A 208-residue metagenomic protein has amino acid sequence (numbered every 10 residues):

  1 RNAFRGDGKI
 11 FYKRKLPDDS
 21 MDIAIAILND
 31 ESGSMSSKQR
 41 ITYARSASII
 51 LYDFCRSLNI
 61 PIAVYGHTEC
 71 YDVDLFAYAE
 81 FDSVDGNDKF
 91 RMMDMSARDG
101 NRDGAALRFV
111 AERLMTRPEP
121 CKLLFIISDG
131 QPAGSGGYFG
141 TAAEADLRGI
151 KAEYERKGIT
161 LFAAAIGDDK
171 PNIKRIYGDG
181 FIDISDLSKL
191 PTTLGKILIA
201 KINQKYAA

Functional and structural regions predicted by a protein language model:
R1-A208: Acidic, glycine-rich A-domain
